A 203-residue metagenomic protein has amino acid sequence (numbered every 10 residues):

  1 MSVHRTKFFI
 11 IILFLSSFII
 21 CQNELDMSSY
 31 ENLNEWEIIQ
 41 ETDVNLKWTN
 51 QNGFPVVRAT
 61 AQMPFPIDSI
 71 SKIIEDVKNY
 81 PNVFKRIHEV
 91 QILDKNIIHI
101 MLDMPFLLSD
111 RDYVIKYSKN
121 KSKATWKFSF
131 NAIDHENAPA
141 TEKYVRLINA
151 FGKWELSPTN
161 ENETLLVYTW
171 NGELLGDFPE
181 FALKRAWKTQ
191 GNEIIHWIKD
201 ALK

Functional and structural regions predicted by a protein language model:
M1-R5: N-terminal secretory signal peptides that target proteins for export/translocation
T6-S17: Sec-dependent N-terminal signal peptides
Q22-K95, L165: Hydrophobic ligand-binding cavity/cleft-lining segments
I38, D112-N160: Hydrophobic-ligand binding "helix-grip"
V56-A61, S69, E75, L102-P105 (+2 more regions): Second-shell loop/turn segments in exported
M63-F65, M104-F106, K119-K121, D134-E136 (+1 more regions): Beta-strand elements of well-folded, non-transmembrane domains
D76-K121: Mid-length scaffold segments of soluble, non-membrane domains
A138-R146, G172-E193: A short acidic/glycine-rich loop-to-helix N-cap element
